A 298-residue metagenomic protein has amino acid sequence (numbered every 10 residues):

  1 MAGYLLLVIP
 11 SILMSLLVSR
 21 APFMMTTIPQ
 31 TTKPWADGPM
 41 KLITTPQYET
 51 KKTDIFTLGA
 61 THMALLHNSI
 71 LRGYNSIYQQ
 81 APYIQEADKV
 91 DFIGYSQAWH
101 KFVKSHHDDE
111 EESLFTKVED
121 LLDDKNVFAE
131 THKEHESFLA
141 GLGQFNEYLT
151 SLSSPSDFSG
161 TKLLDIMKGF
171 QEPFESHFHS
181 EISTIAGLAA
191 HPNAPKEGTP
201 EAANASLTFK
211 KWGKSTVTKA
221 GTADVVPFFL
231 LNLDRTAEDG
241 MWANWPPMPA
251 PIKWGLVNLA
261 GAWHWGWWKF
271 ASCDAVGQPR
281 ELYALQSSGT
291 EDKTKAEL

Functional and structural regions predicted by a protein language model:
A2-L298: Small-residue-biased structural context
